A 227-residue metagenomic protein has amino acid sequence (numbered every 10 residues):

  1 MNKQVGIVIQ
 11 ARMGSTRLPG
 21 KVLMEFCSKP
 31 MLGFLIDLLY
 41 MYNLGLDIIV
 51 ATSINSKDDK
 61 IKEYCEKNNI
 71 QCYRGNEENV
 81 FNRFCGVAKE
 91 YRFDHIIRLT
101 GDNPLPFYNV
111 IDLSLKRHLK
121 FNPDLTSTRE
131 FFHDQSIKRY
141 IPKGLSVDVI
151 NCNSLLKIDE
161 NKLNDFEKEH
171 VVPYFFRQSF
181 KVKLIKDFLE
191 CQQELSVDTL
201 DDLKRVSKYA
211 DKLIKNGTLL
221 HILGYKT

Functional and structural regions predicted by a protein language model:
M1-L18: N-terminal nucleotide-binding beta1-loop-alpha1 segment
Q4-I9, L32, L39, D47-V50 (+1 more regions): Hydrophobic targeting segments
V5, L46, D94, D124: Conserved acidic residues
M31-I48, I61-E63, K67-N68: A short, N-terminal amphipathic alpha-helix
D47, Q71, K181-K183: Conserved beta-strand segments of alpha/beta enzyme cores
I54-L119: Short phosphate-binding loop-to-helix
P106-E194, K204, G224-T227: Conserved core of the sugar-phosphate nucleotidyltransferase
L195-T227: Hydrophobic helical membrane-anchoring modules
